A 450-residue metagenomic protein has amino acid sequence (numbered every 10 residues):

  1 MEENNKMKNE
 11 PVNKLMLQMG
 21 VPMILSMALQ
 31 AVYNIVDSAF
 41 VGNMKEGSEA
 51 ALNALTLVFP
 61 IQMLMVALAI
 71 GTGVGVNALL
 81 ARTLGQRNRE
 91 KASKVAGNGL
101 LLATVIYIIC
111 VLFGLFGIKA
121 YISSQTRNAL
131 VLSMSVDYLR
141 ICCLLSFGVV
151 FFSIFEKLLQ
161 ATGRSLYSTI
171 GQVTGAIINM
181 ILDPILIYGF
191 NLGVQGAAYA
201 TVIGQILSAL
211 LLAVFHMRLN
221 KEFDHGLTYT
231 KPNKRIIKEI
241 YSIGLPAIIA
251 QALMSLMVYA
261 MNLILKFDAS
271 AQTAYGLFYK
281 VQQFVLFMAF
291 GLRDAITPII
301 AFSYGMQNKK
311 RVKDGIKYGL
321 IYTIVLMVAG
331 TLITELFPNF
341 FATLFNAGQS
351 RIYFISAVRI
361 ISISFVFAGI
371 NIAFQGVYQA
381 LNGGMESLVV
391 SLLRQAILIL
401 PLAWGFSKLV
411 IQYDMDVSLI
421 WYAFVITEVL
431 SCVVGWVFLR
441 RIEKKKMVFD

Functional and structural regions predicted by a protein language model:
M1-G20, L80-F147, N191-L245, I300-S364 (+1 more regions): Short alpha-helical transmembrane segments in multi-pass integral membrane proteins
M7-A39, N43-G47, P60-G75, L79 (+6 more regions): N-terminal transmembrane alpha-helices
Q18-D37, I141, F152, G175 (+4 more regions): Transmembrane helical elements of multi-pass membrane transporters/channels
A28, V32-N53, I122-A129, I185-L192 (+5 more regions): Helix-terminus/linker motif at the lipid-water interface of multi-pass membrane proteins
Q30, N34-V41, V66-G73, N77 (+18 more regions): Alpha-helical transmembrane segments and their lipid-water interface positions in multi-pass membrane proteins
E49-P60, L139, A198, A269-F284 (+2 more regions): Small-residue hotspots at the loop-to-helix junctions and early N-terminal turns of transmembrane alpha-helices
L52-L112, V149-S168, A274-P338, A368-N382 (+1 more regions): Small-residue-rich hydrophobic transmembrane alpha-helices
G73, I141-Q160, S168-A176, A197-L212 (+4 more regions): Short runs within selected transmembrane alpha-helices of multi-pass transporters and secretion channels
